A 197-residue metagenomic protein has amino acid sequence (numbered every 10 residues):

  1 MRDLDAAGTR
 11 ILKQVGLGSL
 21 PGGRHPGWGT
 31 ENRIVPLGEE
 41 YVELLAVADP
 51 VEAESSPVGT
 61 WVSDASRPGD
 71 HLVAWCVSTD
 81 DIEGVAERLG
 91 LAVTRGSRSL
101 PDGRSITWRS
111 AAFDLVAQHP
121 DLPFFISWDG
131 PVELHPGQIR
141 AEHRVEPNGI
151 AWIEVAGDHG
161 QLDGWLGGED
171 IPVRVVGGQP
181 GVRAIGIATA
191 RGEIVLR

Functional and structural regions predicted by a protein language model:
M1-D3, R33-I34, G38, E54-L89 (+2 more regions): Vicinal oxygen chelate
L4-G18, V85-L89, H159-G168: Amphipathic alpha-helical segments
A6-D64: Glycine/small-residue-rich interface belts in oligomeric ring/scaffold proteins and their assembly partners
I11, W75, I126: A residue-level signal for conserved active-site and pocket-lining positions in enzyme catalytic cores
P21-H25, I153, R174-Q179: Short linear motifs in intrinsically disordered
W28, P68-D70, H119, E146: Short coil/turn motifs at beta-sheet boundaries
R33-I34, Y41-L45, I82-N148, D170-R197: Vicinal oxygen chelate
